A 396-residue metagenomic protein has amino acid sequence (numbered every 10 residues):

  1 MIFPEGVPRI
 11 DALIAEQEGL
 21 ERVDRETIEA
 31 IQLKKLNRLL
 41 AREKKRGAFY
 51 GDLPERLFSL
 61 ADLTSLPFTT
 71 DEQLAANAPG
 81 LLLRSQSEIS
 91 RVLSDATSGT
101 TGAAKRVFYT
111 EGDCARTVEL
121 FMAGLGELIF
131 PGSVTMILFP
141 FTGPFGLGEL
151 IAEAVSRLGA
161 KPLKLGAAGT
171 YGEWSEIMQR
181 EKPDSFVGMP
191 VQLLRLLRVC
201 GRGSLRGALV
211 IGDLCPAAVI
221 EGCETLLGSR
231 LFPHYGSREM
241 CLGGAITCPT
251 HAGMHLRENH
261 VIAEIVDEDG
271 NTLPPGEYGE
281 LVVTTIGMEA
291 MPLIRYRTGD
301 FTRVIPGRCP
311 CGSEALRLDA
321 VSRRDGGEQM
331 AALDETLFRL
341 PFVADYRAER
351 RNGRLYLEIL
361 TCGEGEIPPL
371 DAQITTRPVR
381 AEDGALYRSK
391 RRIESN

Functional and structural regions predicted by a protein language model:
M1-A96, G102-R116, A123, D269 (+2 more regions): Nucleotide 5′-phosphate-binding alpha/beta core
M1-E18, D71-G222, L226, I246 (+1 more regions): Active-site phosphate/ATP/adenylate-binding loop shared across adenylate-forming ligases
K34, E181, G203, G276 (+2 more regions): Structured loop/turn residues at beta-strand edges in well-structured enzyme cores
P162, L231, A263, Y346 (+1 more regions): Generic structural signal for residues in well-ordered beta-strands
L165-A167, H234-G236, V266, R351 (+1 more regions): Conserved beta-strand termini and adjacent loop/short-helix elements that scaffold enzyme active sites in alpha/beta
K182-Q192, L226-F232, H251-H260, K390-N396: A polyampholytic, Gly/Pro-enriched intrinsically disordered region
F186, I286-P368: AMP-binding/adenylate-forming catalytic core of the ANL superfamily
C215, E221-R308: Conserved AMP-binding/adenylate-forming
